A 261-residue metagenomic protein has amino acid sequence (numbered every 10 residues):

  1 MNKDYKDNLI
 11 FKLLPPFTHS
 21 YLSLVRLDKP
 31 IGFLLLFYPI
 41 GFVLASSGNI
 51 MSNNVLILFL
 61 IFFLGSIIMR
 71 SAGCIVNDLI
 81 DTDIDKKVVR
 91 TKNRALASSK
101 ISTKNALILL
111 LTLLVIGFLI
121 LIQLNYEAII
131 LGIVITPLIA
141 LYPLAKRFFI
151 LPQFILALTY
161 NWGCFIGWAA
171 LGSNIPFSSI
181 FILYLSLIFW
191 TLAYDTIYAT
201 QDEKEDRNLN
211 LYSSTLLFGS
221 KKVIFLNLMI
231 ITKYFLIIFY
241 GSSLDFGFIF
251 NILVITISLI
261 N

Functional and structural regions predicted by a protein language model:
K6-L34, D83-L109, A140-T159, D206-L228: Interhelical loop and helix-boundary elements at the membrane-water interface of polytopic inner-membrane proteins
T18-S23, L64, S71-A72, T91-I182: Intramembrane alpha-helical segments
L36, G73-N77, D85, V89 (+2 more regions): Alpha-helical transmembrane segments and their lipid-water interface positions in multi-pass membrane proteins
Y38-L44: Hydrophobic alpha-helical transmembrane segments of multi-pass membrane transport/permease proteins
A45-I61, A128-I139, Q153-R207, S220-Y234: Functional transmembrane core segments of multi-pass inner-membrane proteins
I61-S66, T82-G132, N208-I252: Multi-pass membrane catalytic core of lipid/isoprenoid biosynthesis enzymes
I237, I257-N261: Transmembrane alpha-helical segments of integral membrane proteins
